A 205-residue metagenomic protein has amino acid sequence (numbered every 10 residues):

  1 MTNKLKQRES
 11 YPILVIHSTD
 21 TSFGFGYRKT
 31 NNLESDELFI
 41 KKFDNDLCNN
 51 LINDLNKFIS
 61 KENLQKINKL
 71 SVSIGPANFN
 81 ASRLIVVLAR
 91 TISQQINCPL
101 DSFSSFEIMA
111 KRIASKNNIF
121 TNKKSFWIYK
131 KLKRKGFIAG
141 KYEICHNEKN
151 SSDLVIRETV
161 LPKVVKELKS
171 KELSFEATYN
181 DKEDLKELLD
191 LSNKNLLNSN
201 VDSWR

Functional and structural regions predicted by a protein language model:
M1-S35, D44, N50, D101-R205: Oxyanion-binding and handling regions
L38-N45, S73-F79, Y179: A short glycine/serine-rich beta->alpha loop
I40-N56: N-terminal phosphate-binding loop and adjacent alpha-helix
L55, A89, A110: Generic structural marker for isolated residues within well-ordered, non-membrane alpha-helices of soluble domains
L55-K69: Phosphate/pyrophosphate-binding loops at sites that engage ATP/ADP/AMP, CoA/4′-phosphopantetheine, polyphosphate
N56-K57, Q94, A114-S115: Short glycine/serine- and small hydrophobic-enriched flexible loop segments
K66-I74, L173-Y179: Short glycine-rich phosphate-binding loop at a beta-alpha junction
K69-S105: DPxDG-like acidic metal-binding loop motif
